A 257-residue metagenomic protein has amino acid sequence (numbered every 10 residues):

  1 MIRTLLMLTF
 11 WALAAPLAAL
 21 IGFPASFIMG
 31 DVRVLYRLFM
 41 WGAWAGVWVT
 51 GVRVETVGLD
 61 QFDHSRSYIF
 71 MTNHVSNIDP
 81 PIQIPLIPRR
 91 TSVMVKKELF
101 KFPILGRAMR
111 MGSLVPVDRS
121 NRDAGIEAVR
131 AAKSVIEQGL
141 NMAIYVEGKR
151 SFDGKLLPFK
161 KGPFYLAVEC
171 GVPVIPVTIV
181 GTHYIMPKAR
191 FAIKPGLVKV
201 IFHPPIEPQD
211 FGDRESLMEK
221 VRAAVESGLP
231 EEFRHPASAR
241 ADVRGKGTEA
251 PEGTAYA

Functional and structural regions predicted by a protein language model:
M1-E55, R107-M111: A transmembrane-helix-recognition feature enriched in membrane-embedded lipid enzymes and envelope glyco-/phospholipid
T50-V57, G125-I126, T182-Y184: Short gly/ser/thr-rich secondary-structure transition/capping motifs
T56, F70, V93-M94, V200-F202: Generic preference for hydrophobic
R66-T72, T91, V135, L140-I144: Generic beta-sheet signal
N73-H74, R110-G112, A192-P195: Short, hinge-like loop/turn segments at secondary-structure boundaries
N77-A131: Membrane-embedded segments
I126-A257: Non-catalytic C-terminal accessory region of glycerolipid acyltransferases and related lyso-lipid remodeling enzymes
